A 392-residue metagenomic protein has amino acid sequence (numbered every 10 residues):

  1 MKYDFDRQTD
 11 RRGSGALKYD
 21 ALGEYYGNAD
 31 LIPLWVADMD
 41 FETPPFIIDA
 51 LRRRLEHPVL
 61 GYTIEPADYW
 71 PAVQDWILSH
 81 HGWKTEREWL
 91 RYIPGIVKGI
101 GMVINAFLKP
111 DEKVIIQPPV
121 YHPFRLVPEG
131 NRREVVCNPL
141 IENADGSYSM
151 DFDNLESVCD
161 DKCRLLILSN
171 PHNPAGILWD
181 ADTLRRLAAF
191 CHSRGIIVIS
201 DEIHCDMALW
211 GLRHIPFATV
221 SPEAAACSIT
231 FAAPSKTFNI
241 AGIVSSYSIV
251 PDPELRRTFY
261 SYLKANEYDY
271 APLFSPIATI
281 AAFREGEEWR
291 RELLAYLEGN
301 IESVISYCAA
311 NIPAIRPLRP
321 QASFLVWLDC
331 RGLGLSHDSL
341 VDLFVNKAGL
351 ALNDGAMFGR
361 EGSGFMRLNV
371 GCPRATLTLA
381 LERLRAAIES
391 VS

Functional and structural regions predicted by a protein language model:
K2-G95, M102, A282-F283, V391-S392: N-terminal small-domain helix-loop-helix segment of the aminotransferase-like
L60-A189, D206-M207, H214-T219, E223 (+1 more regions): Conserved core of the PLP fold type I
E86-R87, R319-F324, S363: Short Gly/Ser/Thr- and Asp/Glu-enriched loop/turn motifs at secondary-structure junctions
E156-S157, A224, G334-S336, L343-L352 (+1 more regions): PLP-dependent enzyme catalytic core of the Aspartate aminotransferase-like
P222-E298, I305, I388-E389: Conserved core segment of the aminotransferase class I/II
I280, Y296-I305, P317-C330: Conserved glycine-rich beta-strand-loop-beta hairpin in the small C-terminal domain of fold type I
